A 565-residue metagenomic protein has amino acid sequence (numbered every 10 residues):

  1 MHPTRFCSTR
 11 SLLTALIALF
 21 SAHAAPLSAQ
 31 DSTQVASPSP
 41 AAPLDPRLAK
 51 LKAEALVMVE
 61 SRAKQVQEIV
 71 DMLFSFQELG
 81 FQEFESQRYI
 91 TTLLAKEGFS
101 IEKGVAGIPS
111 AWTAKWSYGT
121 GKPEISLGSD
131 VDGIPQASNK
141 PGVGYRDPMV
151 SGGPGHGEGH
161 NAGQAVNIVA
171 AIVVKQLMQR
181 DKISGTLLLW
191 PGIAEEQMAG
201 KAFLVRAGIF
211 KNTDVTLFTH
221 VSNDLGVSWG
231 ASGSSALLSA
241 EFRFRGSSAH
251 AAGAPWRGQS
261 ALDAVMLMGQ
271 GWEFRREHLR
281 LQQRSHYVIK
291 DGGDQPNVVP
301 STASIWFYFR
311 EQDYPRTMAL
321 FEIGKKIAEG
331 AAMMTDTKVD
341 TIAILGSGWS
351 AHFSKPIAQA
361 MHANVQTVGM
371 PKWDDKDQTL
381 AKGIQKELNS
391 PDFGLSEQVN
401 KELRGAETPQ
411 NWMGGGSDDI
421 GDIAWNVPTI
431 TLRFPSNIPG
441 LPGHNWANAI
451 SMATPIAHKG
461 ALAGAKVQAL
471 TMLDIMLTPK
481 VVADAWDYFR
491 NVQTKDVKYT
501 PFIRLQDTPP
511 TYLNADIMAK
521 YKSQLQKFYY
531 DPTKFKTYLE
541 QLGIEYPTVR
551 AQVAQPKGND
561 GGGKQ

Functional and structural regions predicted by a protein language model:
M1-T9: N-terminal secretory signal peptides that target proteins for export/translocation
S11-H23: Bacterial N-terminal signal peptides
A24-D31: Boundary at the C-terminal end of the N-terminal hydrophobic targeting segment
T33, S37-H156, A165-T186: Acidic/His- and Gly-rich active-site-bordering loop/insert found across diverse amide/peptide-bond hydrolases
A55-V66, V70, F74-Q77, G98 (+7 more regions): Sec/Tat-exported extracytoplasmic proteins
L73, L94, A114, L127 (+10 more regions): Divalent metal-coordination and catalytic microenvironments
R146-G155, N161-A162, M178-P300, R310 (+1 more regions): Histidine/acidic-residue-rich, glycine-tolerant segments that coordinate divalent metal ions
L262, M266-Q565: Metal-dependent amide/peptide-bond hydrolase catalytic core, centered on the "pita-bread" metallohydrolase fold
